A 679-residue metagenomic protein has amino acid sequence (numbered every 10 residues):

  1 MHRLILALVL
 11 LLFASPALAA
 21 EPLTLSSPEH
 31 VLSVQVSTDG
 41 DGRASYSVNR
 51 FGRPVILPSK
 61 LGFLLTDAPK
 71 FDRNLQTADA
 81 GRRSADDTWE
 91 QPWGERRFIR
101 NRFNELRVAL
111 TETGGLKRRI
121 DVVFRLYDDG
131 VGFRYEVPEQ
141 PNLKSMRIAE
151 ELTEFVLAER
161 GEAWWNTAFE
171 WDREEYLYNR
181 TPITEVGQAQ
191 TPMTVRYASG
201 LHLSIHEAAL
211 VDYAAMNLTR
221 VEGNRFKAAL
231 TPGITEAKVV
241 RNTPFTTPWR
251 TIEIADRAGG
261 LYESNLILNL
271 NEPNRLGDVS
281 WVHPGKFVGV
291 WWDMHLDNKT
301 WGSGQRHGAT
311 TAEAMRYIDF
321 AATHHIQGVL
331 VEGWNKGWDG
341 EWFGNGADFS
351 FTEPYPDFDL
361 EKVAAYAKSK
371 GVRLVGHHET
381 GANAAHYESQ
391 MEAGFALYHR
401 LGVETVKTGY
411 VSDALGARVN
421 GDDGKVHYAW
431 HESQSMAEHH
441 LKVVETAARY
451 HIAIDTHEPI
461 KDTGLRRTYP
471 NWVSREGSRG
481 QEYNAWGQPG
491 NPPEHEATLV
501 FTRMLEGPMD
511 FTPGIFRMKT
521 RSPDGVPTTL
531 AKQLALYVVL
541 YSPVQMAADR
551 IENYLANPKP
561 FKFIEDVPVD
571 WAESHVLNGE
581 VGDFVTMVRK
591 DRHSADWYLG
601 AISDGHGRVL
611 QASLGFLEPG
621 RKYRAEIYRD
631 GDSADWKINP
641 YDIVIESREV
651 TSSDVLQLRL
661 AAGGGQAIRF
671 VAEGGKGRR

Functional and structural regions predicted by a protein language model:
A14-S15: N-terminal signal peptide c-region/cleavage motif recognized by signal peptidases
E21-G277: N-terminal accessory beta-strand-rich subdomains and adjacent acidic, glycine-rich linkers that precede catalytic cores
W89-R102, F561-M587: Edge strands and adjacent loops of beta-rich recognition modules
N242-H324, G328: An acidic-aromatic substrate-binding cleft motif
G333-M518, T529: Aromatic- and carboxylate-enriched substrate-binding clefts and catalytic-loop regions of carbohydrate-active enzymes
A531-L577: Catalytic cores of secreted or luminal carbohydrate-active enzymes
V581-Y623, Q666-A667: Carbohydrate-binding surface patches
S647-R679: C-terminal beta-strand-rich structural cap/linker in extracellular carbohydrate-active enzymes
